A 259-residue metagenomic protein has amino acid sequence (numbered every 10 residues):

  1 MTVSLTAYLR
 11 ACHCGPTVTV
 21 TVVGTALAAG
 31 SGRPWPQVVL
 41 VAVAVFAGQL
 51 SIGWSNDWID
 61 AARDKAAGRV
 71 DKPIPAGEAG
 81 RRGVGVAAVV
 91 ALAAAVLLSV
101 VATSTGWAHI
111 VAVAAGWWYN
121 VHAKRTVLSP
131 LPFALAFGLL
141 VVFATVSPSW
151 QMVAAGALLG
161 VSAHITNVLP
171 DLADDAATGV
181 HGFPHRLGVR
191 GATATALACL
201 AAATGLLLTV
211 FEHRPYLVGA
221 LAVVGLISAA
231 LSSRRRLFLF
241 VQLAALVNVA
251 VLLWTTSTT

Functional and structural regions predicted by a protein language model:
M1-T259: Multi-pass alpha-helical membrane architecture of UbiA-family and related isoprenoid/lipid prenyltransferases
